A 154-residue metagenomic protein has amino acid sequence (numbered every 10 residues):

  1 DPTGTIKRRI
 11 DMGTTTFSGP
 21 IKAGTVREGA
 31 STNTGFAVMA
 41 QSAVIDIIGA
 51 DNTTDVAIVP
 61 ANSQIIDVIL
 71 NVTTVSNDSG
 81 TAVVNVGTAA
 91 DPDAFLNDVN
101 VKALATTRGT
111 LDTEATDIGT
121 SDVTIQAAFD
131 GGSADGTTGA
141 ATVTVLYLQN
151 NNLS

Functional and structural regions predicted by a protein language model:
D1-D11: Short, Lys/Arg-enriched N-terminal segments with co-localized hydrophobic residues within the first ~10-30 amino acids
R9, G13-S154: Surface-exposed, low-hydrophobicity beta-strand/loop segments enriched in small/polar/acidic residues
